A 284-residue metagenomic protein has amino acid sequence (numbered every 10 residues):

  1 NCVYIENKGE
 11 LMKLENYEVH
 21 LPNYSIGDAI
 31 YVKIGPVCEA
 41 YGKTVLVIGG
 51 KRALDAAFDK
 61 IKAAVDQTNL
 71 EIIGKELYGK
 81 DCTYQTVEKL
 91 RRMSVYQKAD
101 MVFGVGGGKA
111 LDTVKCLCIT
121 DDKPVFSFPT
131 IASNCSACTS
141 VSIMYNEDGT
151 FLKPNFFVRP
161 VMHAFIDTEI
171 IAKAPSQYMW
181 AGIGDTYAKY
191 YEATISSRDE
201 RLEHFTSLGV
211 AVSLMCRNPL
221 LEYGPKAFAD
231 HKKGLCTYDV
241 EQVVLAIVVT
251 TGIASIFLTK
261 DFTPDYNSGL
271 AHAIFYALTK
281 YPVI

Functional and structural regions predicted by a protein language model:
Y4, M12-D100: ATP/NTP phosphate-donor binding region
P22, I119-V212: A glycine/threonine-rich phosphate-anchoring loop and its flanking beta-alpha core in nucleotide/phosphate-binding
D28, G50-K51, V105-G107, F128-I131 (+3 more regions): Fold-independent oxyanion-binding glycine-rich loops and adjacent beta-strand/coil segments at enzyme active sites
I30-I34, A57, I61, T86 (+10 more regions): General structural feature for long, well-ordered alpha-helical segments within catalytic domains of soluble enzymes
Y31, L54-F58, Y84, K109-C116 (+1 more regions): Short glycine/serine/threonine-rich phosphate/pyrophosphate-binding segments that cradle anionic phosphate groups
S94-L117, D121-I131: A short, small-residue-rich loop immediately preceding and capping a beta-strand
E203-I284: Active-site segments that bind and position negatively charged phosphate/pyrophosphate groups
